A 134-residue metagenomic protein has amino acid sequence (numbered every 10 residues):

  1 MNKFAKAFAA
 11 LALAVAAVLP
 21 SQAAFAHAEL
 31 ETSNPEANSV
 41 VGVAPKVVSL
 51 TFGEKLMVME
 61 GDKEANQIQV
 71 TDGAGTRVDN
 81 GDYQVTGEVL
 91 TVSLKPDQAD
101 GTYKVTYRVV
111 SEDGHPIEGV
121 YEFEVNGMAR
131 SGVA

Functional and structural regions predicted by a protein language model:
M1-L11: Bacterial N-terminal signal peptides that target proteins for export
F25-A44: N-terminal edge beta-strand
F25-E31, G114-A134: Extracytoplasmic/periplasmic copper-protein system
V48-S49, E54-V78: Short, surface-exposed alpha-helix to beta-strand junction/turn motifs within ectodomains of secreted and cell-envelope
P96-G101: Surface-exposed, short loops/turns at beta-strand junctions within beta-sandwich domains
